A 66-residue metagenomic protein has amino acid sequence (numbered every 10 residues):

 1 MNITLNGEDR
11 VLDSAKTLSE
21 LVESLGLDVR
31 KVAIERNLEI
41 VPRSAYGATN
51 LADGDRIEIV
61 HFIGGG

Functional and structural regions predicted by a protein language model:
M1-G7: Eukaryote-biased recognition of intrinsically disordered, low-complexity regulatory segments
G7-K16: Short, contiguous acidic and Ser/Thr-rich linear segments
K16-L25: Short amphipathic, charge-patterned alpha-helical segments
V41-Y46: Short alpha-helix capping/helix-loop boundary micro-motifs
